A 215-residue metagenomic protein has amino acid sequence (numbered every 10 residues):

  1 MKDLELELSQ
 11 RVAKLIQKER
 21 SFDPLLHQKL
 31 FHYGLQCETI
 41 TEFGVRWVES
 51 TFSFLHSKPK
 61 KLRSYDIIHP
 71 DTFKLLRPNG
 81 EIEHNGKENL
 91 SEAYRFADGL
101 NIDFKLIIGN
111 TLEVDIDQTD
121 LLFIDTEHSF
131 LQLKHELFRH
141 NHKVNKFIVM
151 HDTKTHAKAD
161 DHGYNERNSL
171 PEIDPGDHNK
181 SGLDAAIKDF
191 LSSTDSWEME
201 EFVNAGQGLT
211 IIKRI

Functional and structural regions predicted by a protein language model:
M1-D3: Polybasic, low-complexity association/targeting segments
E5-E7, R11-Q17, P24-I215: S-adenosylmethionine/decaboxylated-SAM
